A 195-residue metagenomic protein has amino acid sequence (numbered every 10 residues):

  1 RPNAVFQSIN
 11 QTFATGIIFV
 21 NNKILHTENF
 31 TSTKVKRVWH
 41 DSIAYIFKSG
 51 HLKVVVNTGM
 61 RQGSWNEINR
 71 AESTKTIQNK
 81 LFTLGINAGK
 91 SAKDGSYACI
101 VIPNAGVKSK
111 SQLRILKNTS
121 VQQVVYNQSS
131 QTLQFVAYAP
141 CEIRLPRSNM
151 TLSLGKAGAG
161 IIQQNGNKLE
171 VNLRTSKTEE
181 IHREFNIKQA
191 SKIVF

Functional and structural regions predicted by a protein language model:
R1-F19, A98: C-terminal catalytic subdomain
R1-P2, T76-Q78, G89-D94: A structural signal for short secondary-structure junctions
Q11, K80, Q122-V124: Extended interaction regions within the primary functional domain
I17-I86, I143-Q163, T178: Trp/Gly-enriched beta-strand surface patches
S91-G95, I102-F195: Non-catalytic terminal regions with compositionally biased, polar/charged low complexity
